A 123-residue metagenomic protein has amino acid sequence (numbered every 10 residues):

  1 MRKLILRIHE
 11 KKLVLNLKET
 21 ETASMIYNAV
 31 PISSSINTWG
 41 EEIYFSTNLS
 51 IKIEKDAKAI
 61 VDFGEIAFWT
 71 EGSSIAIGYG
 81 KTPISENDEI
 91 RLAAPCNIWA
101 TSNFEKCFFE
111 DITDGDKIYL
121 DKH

Functional and structural regions predicted by a protein language model:
M1-K3, R91-H123: Well-ordered alpha/beta subsegment
M1-S33: Long, hydrophobic N-terminal alpha-helical segment
E10, E19, L49, S73 (+1 more regions): A broadly conserved detector of short glycine/acidic/proline-rich loop/turn motifs that flank catalytic sites and bind
N28-A29, N37-F63, W69: Compact, glycine-rich, soluble single-domain proteins
S33-S35, S46, I51-K52, A59 (+3 more regions): Extended, low-hydrophobicity, polar/charged segments
S34-N48, S85-T101: Short, basic/aromatic beta-hairpin or loop at an interaction surface
K58-N97: Mid-chain, well-packed structural core segment of small domains
